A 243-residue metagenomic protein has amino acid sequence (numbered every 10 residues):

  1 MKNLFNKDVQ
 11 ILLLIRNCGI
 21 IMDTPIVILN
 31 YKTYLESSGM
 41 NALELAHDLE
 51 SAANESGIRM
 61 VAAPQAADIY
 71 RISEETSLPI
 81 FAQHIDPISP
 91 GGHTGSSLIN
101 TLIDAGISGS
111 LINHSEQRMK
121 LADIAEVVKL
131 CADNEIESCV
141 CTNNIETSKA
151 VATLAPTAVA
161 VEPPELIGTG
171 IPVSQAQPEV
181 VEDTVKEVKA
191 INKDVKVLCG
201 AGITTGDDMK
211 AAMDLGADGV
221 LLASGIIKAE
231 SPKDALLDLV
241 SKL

Functional and structural regions predicted by a protein language model:
N17-S97, L154: Conserved N-terminal beta1-alpha1 strand-loop-helix module at the mouth
K32, Q65, L102, E162 (+2 more regions): Conserved, mostly hydrophobic/aromatic
P79-E126: Glycine/small-residue-rich loop that forms an oxyanion/phosphate-binding "nest" at active or ligand-binding sites
H84-P87, G91-H93, K120-A122, V140-I145 (+1 more regions): Glycine-rich beta-to-alpha transition loops that act as phosphate-gripper elements at the mouths of alpha/beta enzyme
S110-M119, V159-I171, L215-K233: Glycine-rich phosphate-binding active-site loops on the catalytic face of alpha/beta enzymes
V127, C131, V173-Q175, I226-L243: C-terminal helical cap(s) of enzyme catalytic domains, especially alpha/beta-barrels
E137-I191, L198: Active-site rim beta-loop-alpha module in soluble metabolic enzymes
I145-A155, I203-D218: Catalytic cores of alpha/beta
